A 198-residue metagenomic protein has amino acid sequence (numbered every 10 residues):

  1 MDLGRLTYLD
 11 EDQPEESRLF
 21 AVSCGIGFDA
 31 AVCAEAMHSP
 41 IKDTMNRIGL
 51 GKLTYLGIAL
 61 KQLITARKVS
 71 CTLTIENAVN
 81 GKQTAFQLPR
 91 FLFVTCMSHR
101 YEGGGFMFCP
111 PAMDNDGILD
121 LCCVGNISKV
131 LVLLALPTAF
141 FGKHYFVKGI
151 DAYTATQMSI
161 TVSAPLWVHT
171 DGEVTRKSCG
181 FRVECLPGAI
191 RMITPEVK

Functional and structural regions predicted by a protein language model:
M1-L92: Catalytic core of DAGKc-family lipid kinases
G4-L9, C24-I26, A78, M97-H99 (+3 more regions): Fold-independent oxyanion-binding glycine-rich loops and adjacent beta-strand/coil segments at enzyme active sites
S17-A21, G51, L56, M97-S98 (+3 more regions): N-terminal hydrophobic or amphipathic segments with adjacent small-residue motifs that include Sec signal peptides
G25, D29, F93-C109, V174: Glycine-rich phosphate/pyrophosphate-binding beta-alpha loops
Y55, F93-C96, D120, A135: Non-catalytic alpha-helical scaffold/packing segments enriched in small hydrophobic residues
G57-A66, H99-F106, N126-L133: Short N-terminal helix-initiation segments at or just after the protein's N-terminus
I75-L88, M107-K198: ATP/nucleoside-binding phosphotransfer catalytic cores, i.e., glycine-rich phosphate-binding loops
